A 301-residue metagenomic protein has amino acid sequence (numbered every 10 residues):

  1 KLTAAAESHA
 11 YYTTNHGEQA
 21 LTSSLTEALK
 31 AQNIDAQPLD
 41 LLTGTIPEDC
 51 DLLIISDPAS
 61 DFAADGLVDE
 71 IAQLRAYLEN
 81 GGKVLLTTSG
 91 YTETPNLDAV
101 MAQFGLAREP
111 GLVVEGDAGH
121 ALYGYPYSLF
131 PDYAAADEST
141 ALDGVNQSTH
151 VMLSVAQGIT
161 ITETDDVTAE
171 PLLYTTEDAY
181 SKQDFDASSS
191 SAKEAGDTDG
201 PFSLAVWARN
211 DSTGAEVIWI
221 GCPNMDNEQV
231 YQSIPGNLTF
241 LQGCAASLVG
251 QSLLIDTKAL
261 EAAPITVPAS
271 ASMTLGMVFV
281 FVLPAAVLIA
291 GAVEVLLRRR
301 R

Functional and structural regions predicted by a protein language model:
K1-R301: Short, surface-exposed patches at the edges or C-terminal ends of soluble domains, predominantly
